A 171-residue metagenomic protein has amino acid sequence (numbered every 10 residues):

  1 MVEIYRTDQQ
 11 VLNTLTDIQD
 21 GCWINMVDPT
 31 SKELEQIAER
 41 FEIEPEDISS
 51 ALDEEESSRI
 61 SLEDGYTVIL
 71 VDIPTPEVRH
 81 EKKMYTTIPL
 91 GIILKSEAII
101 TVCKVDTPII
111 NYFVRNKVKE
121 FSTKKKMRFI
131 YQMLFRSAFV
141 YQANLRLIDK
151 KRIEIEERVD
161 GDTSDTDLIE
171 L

Functional and structural regions predicted by a protein language model:
M1-L171: Peripheral, non-transmembrane regulatory/ligand-interaction domains of membrane transport proteins
